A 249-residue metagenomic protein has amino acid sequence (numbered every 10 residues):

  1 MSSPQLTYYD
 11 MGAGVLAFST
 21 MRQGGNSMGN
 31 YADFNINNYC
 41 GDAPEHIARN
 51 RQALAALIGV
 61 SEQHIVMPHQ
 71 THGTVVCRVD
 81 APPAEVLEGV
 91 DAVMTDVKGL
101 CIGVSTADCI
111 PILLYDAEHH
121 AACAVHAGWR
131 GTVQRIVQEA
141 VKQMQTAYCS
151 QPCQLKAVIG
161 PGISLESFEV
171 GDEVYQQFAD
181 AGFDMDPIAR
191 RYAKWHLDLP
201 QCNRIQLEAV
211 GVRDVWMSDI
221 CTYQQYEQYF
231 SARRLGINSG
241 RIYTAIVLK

Functional and structural regions predicted by a protein language model:
M1-K249: Active-site microenvironment for binding and transforming phosphate-containing groups
